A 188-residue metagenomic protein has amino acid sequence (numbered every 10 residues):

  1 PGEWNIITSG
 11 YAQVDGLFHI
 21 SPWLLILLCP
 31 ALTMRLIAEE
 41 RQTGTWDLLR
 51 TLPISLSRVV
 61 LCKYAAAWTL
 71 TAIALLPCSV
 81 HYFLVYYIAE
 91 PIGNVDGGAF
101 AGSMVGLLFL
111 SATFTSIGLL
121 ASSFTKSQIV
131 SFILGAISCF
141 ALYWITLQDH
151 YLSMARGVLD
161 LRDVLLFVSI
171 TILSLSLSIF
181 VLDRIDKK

Functional and structural regions predicted by a protein language model:
P1-A12, F124, S131-K188: Terminal transmembrane helical anchor/hairpin motif
P1-N5, T33, E40, V80-F83: Transmembrane alpha-helix boundary signature
Y11-F18, L24, C62-I129: Secretory targeting signals
G16-E39: Long, hydrophobic alpha-helical segments
L17, W46-S55, P77-F83, S127-I129 (+2 more regions): Hydrophobic alpha-helical transmembrane segments
C29-T33, T45, H81, S116-I117 (+1 more regions): Hydrophobic/aromatic residues in alpha-helical transmembrane segments
L36-A66: Helix-loop-helix units of permease transmembrane domains in multi-pass membrane transporters, especially ABC
E39, T51, F83-Y87, S123 (+1 more regions): Transmembrane helix-loop junction
